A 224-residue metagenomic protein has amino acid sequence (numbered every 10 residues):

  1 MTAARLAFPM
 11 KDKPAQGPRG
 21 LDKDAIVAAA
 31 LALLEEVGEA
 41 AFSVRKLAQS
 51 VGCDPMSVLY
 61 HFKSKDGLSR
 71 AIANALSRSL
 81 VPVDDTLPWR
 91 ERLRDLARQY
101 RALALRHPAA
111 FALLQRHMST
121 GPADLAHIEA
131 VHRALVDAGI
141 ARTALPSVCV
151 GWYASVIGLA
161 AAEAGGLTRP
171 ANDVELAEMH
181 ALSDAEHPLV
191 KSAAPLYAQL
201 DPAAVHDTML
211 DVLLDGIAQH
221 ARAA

Functional and structural regions predicted by a protein language model:
M1-L21, P188-Q199: N-terminal intrinsically disordered/low-complexity leader segments
A25, A29, L33-G67, A71: Helix-turn-helix
A25, G67, D95, A126 (+4 more regions): Amphipathic alpha-helical interaction segments
A75-S79: Short, basic, alpha-helical segments at the C-terminal edge of helix-turn-helix-like DNA-binding modules
V81-D124, R142, W152: Hydrophobic alpha-helical connector segments
L125-M179, A198, I217-A224: Hydrophobic alpha-helical bundle segments that form small-molecule/ligand-binding pockets
A203-A224: C-terminal all-alpha effector/ligand-binding and dimerization domain of prokaryotic HTH-type transcriptional repressors
